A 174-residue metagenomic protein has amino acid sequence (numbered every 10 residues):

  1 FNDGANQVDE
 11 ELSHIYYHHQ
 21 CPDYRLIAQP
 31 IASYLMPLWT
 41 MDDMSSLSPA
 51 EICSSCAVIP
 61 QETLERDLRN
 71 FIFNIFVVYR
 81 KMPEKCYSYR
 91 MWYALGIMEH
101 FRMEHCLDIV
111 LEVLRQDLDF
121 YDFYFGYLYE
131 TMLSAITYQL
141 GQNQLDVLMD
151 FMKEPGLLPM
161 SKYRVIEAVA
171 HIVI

Functional and structural regions predicted by a protein language model:
N2-S55: N-terminal "cap/leader" segments of large eukaryotic alpha-helical scaffolds
Q7-V8, Q142-N143, G156-P159: A structural signal for the main folded, soluble domain(s) of proteins
H18-P22, L47-Q61, E84-K85, Y89-F101 (+2 more regions): Structural detector for internal amphipathic alpha-helices that build alpha-solenoid repeat scaffolds
P22-P37, Q61-Y79, M103-Q116, Y138-K153 (+1 more regions): Amphipathic alpha-helical scaffolding segments comprising HEAT/armadillo-like alpha-solenoid repeats
D42, E84, L118-D119: Membrane-targeting and insertion segments and their boundary/processing signals
